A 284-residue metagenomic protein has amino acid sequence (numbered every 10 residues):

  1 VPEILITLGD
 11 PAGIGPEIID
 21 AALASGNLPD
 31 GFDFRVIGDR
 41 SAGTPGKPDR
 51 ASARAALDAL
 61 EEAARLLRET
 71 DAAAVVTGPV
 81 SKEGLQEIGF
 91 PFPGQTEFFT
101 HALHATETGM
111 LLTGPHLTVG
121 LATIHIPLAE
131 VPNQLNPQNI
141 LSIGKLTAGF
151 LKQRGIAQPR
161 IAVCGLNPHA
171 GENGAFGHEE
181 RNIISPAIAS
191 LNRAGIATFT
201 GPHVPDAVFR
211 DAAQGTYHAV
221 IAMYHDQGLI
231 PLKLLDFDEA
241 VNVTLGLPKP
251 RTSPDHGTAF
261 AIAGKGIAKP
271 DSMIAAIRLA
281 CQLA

Functional and structural regions predicted by a protein language model:
V1-E97, Q134-M223, Q227-T252, H256-T258 (+1 more regions): Contiguous, glycine/small-aliphatic-enriched amphipathic segments in soluble metabolic enzymes
T96-T106: A glycine-rich helix N-cap at a beta->alpha junction
F98, M110, V119-L121, R251: Conserved hydrophobic/aromatic beta-strand scaffold that supports enzyme active sites
L111-L112, G155: Short beta-strand
L112-S142: Ligand-binding beta-strand-loop-alpha-helix segment within the catalytic cores of soluble metabolic enzymes
